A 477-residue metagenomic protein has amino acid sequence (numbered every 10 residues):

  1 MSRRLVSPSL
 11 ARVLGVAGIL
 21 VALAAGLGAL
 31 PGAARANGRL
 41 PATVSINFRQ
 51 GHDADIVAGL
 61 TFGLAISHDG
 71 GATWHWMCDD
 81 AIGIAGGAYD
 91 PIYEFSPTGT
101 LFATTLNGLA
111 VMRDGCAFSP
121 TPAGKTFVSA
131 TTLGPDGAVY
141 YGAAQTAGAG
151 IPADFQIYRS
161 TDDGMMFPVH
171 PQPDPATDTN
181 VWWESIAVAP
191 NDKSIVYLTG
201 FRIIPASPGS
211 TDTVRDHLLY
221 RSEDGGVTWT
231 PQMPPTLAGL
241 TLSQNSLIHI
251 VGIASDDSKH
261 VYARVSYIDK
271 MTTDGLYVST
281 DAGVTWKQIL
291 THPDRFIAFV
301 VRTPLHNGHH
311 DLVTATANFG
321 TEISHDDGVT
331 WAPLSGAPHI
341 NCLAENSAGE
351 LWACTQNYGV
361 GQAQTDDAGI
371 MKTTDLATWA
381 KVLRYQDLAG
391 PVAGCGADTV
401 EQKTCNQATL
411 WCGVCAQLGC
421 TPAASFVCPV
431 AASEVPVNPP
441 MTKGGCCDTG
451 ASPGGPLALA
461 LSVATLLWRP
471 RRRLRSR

Functional and structural regions predicted by a protein language model:
S2-I19, S452-P456: Bacterial N-terminal signal peptides that target proteins for export
V13-A29, A460-T465: Bacterial N-terminal signal peptides
A29-A451: Extracellular glycan-interacting surfaces
G455-R472: A cross-kingdom C-terminal cell-surface attachment/processing module
R475-R477: Cytoplasmic C-terminal tails of single-pass
